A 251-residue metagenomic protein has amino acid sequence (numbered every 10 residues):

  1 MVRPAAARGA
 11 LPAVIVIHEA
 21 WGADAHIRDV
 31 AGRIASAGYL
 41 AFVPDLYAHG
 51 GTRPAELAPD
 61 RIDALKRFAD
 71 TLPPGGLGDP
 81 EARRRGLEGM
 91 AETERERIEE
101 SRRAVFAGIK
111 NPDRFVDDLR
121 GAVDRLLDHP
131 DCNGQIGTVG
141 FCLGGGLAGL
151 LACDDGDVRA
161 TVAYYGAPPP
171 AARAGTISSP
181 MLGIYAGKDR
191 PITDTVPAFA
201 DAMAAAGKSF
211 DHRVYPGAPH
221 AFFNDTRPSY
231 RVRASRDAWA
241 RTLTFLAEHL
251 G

Functional and structural regions predicted by a protein language model:
M1-G251: N-terminal cap/leader regions of alpha/beta-hydrolase-fold enzymes, predominantly small-molecule hydrolases
